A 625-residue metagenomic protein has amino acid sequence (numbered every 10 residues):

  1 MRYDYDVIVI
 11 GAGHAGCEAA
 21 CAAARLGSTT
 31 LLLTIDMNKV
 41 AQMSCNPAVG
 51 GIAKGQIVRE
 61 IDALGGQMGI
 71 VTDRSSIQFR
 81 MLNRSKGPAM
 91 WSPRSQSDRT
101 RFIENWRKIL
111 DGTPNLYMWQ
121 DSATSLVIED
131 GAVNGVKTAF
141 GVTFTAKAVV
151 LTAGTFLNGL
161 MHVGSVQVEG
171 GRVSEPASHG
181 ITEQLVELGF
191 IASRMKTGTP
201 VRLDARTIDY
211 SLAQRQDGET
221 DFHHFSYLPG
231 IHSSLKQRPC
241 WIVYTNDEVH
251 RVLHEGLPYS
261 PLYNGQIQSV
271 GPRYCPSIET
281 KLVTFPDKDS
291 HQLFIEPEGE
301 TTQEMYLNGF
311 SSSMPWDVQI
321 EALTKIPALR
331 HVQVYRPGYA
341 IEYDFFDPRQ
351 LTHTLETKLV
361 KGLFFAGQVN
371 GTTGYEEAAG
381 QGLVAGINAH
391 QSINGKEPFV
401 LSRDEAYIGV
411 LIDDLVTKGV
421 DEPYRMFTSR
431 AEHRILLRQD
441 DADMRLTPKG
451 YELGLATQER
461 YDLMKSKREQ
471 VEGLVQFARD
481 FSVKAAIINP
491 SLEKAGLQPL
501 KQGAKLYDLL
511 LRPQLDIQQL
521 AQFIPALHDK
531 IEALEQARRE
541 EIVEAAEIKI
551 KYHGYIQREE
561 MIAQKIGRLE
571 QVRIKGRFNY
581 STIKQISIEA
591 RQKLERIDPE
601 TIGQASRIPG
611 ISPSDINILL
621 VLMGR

Functional and structural regions predicted by a protein language model:
R2-A15: Beta1/beta-strand and adjacent pyrophosphate-binding region of the FAD-binding site in flavoprotein oxidoreductases
Y3-Y5, A139-A148: Core beta-strand elements of the Rossmann-like FAD/NAD(P) dinucleotide-binding domain in flavoenzyme oxidoreductases
I10, T143-G154: Short hydrophobic core segments
C21-S125, F140, T152-E169, P176-T182 (+2 more regions): Conserved N-terminal/central alpha/beta ligand/cofactor-binding core
D36-N38, K54, T182-I320, T417-P490 (+2 more regions): An anion/pyrophosphate-binding glycine-rich loop and adjacent beta-alpha core in soluble alpha-beta enzymes
V127-T143: Conserved beta-strand-loop-beta-strand element in the redox core of flavoprotein oxidoreductases
Y306-T372, V400-D413, R539-K593, D598: A glycine-rich dinucleotide-binding beta-alpha-beta segment and adjacent secondary-structure elements that constitute
R430, L436, T447-N617, V621-R625: Extended, charge-enriched "interface" segments that sit outside catalytic cores
